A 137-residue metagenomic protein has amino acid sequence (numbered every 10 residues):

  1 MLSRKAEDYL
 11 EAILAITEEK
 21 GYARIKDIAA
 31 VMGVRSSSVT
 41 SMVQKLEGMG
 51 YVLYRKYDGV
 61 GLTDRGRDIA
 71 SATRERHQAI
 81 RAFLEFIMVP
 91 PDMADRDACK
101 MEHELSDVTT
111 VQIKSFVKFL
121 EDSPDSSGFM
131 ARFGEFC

Functional and structural regions predicted by a protein language model:
L2-V34: N-terminal helix-turn-helix DNA-binding core of bacterial DNA-binding proteins
Y9, I28, V39-M49: Basic amphipathic alpha-helical segments that dock to polyanions
V31, I69, F86: Residues within the alpha-helical elements of helix-turn-helix
S37, D92: Key DNA-contact positions within bacterial/archaeal DNA-binding proteins
D58-H77: Basic, amphipathic "hinge/linker" alpha-helix immediately C-terminal to the N-terminal HTH DNA-binding motif
E102-C137: C-terminal regulatory/oligomerization modules of transcriptional regulators
